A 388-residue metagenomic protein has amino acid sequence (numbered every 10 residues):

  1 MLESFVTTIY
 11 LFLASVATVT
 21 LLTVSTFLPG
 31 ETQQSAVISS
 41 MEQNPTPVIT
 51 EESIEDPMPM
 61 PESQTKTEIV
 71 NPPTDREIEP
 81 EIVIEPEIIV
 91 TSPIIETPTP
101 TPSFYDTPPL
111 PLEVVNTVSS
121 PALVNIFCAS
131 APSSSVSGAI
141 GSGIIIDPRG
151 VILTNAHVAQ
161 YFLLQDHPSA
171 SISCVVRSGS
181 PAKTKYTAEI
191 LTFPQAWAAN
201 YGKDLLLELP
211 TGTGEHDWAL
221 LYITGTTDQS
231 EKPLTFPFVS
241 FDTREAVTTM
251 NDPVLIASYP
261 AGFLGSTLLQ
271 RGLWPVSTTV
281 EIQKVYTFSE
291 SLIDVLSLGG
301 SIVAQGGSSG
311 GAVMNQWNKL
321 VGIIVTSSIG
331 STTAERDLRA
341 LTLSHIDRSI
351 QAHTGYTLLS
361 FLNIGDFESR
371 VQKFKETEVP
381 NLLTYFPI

Functional and structural regions predicted by a protein language model:
M1-Q34: Sec-dependent N-terminal signal peptides
A17, T32-T107: Ser/Thr-rich, Proline-interspersed low-complexity disordered segments
P108-L112, N125-R149, N155, D337: A conserved glycine-rich beta-strand in the N-terminal activation segment of trypsin-fold
V118-L123, G138-G141, D147-R149, L153 (+4 more regions): Extracytoplasmic
S119-V136, T224-V239, G265-L358: Active-site region of chymotrypsin-like
D147-T213: Catalytic-histidine neighborhood of serine endopeptidases, predominantly the chymotrypsin-like S1/PA family
F162-L163, N200-G212, I223-G272: Active-site substrate-binding loop(s) of clan PA
L209, A219, I346-I388: PDZ/PDZ-like groove recognition
